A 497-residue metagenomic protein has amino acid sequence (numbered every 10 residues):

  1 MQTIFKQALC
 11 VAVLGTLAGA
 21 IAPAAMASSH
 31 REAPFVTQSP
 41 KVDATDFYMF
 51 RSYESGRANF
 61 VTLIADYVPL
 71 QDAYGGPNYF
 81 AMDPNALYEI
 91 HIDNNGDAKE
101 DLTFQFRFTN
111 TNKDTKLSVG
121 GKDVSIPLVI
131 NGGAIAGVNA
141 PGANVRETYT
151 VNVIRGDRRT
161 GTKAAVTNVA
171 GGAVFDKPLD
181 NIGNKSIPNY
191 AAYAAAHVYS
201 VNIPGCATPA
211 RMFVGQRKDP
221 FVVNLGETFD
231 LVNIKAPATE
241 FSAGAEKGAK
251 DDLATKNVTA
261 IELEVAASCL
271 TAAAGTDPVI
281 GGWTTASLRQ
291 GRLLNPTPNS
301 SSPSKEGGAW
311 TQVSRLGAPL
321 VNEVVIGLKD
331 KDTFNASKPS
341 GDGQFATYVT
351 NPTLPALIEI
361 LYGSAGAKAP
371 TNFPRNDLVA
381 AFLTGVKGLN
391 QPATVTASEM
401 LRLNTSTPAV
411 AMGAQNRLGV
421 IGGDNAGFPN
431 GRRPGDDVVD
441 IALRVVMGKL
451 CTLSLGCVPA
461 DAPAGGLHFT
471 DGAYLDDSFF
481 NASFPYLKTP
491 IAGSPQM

Functional and structural regions predicted by a protein language model:
M1-M26: Gram-negative bacterial Sec-dependent N-terminal signal peptides
M26-M497: Surface-exposed extracytoplasmic segments
